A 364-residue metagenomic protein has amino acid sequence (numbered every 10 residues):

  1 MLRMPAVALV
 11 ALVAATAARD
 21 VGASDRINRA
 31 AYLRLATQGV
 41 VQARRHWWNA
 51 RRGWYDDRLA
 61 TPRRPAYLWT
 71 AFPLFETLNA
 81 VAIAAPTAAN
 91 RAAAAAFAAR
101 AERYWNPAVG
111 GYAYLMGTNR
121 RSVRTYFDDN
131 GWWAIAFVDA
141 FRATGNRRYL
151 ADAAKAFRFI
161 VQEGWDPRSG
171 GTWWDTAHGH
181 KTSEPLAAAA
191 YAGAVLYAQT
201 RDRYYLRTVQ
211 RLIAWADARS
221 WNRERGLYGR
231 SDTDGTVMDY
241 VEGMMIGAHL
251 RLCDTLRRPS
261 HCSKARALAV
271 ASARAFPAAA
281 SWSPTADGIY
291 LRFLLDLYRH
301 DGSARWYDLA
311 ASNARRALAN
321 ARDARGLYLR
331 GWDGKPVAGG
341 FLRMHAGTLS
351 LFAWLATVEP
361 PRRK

Functional and structural regions predicted by a protein language model:
P5-A14: Bacterial N-terminal signal peptides
R26-T77, V81-A96, R100-D128, K181 (+3 more regions): CBM-like carbohydrate-recognition segments
L78-V81, F137-A140, G193-L196, H249-L252 (+2 more regions): The core hydrophobic/aromatic register in alpha-helical repeat solenoids, strongest for pentatricopeptide repeats
A82, F141-G145, Y197-R201, C253-R257 (+3 more regions): Short coil/turn linking the two alpha-helices of tandem helical-hairpin repeats
R91-Q199, R203-Q210: Extended ligand-binding groove/face enriched in aromatic
T176, E184-A189, G193-Y197, Y204-H249: Active-site cradle of extracellular carbohydrate-active enzymes
M238-A275: Oxyanion-binding "anion nests"
